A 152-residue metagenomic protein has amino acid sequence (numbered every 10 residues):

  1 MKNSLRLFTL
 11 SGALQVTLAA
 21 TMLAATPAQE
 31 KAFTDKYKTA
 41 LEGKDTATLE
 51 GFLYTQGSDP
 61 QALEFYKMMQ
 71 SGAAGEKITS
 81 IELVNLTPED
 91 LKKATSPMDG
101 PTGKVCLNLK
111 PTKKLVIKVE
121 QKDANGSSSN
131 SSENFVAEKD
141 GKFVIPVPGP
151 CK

Functional and structural regions predicted by a protein language model:
M1-V16: Bacterial N-terminal signal peptides that target proteins for export
A20-T46, G51, T55: Short, low-complexity N-terminal intrinsically disordered segments enriched in polar/charged residues
Y37, L49, I78-L83, L115-V119 (+2 more regions): Hydrophobic beta-strand residues in large extracellular and virion-surface proteins
G43, L107-L109, A137-G141: A short, structured loop/turn motif at beta-sheet edges
T46, G51-S71: Short, solvent-exposed secondary-structure junction/capping segments
L53-Q56, E82-T87, Q121, N134 (+1 more regions): A mature extracytoplasmic/lumenal domain signature
K67-S129: Surface-exposed, charged secondary-structure patches
E120-K152: Short beta-strand edge/turn micro-motifs at domain boundaries
